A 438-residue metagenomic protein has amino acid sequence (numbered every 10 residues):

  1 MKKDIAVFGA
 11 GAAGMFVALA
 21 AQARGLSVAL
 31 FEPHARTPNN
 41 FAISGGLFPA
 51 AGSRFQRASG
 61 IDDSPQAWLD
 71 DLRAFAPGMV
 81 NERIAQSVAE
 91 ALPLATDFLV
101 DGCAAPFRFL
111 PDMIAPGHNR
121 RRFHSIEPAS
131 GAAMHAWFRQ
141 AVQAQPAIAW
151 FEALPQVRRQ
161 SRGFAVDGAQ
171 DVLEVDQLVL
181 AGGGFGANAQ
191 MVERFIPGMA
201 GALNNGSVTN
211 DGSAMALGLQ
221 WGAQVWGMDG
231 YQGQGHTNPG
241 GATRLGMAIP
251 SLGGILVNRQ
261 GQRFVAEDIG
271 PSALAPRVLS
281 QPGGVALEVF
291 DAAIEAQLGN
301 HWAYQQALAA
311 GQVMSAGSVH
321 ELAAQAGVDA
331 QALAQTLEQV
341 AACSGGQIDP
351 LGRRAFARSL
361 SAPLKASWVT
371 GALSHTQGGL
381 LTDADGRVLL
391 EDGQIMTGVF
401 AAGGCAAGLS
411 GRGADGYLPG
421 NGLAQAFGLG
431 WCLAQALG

Functional and structural regions predicted by a protein language model:
K2-K3, A169-Q177: Core beta-strand elements of the Rossmann-like FAD/NAD(P) dinucleotide-binding domain in flavoenzyme oxidoreductases
D4-L30: N-terminal Rossmann-like FAD-binding beta1-loop-alpha1 element of flavoenzymes
L19, R24, F31, Y304-Q306 (+1 more regions): C-terminal structured subdomain/cap of oxidoreductase catalytic cores
P33-A153, L256-V257, R263: Conserved N-terminal/central alpha/beta ligand/cofactor-binding core
F151-G163: A conserved short coil-to-beta-strand element within the FAD-binding core of flavoproteins
Q177-T237, L423, L429-C432: Glycine-rich loop(s) and the adjacent beta-strand/alpha-helix scaffold that form part
M215-L217, W221-A332: An anion/pyrophosphate-binding glycine-rich loop and adjacent beta-alpha core in soluble alpha-beta enzymes
A332-G413: A glycine-rich dinucleotide-binding beta-alpha-beta segment and adjacent secondary-structure elements that constitute
